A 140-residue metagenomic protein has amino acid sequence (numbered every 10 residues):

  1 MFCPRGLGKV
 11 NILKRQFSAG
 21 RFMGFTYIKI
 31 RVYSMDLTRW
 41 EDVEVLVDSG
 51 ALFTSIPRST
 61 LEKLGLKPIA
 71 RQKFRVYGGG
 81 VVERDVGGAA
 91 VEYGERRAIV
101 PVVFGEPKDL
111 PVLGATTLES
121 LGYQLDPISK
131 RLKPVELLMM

Functional and structural regions predicted by a protein language model:
F2-M140: Pepsin/retropepsin-fold aspartyl endopeptidases
